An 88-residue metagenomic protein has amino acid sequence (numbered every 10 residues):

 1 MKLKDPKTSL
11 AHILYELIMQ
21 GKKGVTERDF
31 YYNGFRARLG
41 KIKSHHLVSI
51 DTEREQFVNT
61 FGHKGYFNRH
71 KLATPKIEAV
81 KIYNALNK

Functional and structural regions predicted by a protein language model:
K2-P6, K43-N84: DNA-binding patch around the recognition helix
T8-K23: Short amphipathic alpha-helical interface segments
Y15, A85-K88: Ser/Thr/Pro-rich, acidic low-complexity intrinsically disordered regulatory segments
G21-G34: Short acidic, hydrophobic short linear motifs in intrinsically disordered regions
Y31-S44: Short amphipathic alpha-helical interaction segments
